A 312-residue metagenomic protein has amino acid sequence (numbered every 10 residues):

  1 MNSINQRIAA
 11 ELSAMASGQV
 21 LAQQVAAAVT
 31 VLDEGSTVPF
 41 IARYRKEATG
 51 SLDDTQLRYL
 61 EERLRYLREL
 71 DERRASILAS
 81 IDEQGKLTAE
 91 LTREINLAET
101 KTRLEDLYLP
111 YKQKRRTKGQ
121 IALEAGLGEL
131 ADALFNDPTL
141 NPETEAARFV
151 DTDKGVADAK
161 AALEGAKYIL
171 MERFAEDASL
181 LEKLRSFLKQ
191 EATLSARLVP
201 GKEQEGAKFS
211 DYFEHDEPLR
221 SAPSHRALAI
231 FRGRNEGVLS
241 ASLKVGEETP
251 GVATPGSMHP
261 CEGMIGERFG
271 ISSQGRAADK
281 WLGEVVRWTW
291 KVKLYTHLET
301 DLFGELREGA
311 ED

Functional and structural regions predicted by a protein language model:
M1-A26, D33: Generic start-of-chain signal for non-secretory N-termini
N5-A9, V38, E143: An amphipathic alpha-helix signature
I8-E11, K46-G50, R65, E90-L91: Short hydrophobic/aromatic-rich motifs at helix boundaries and adjacent loops
A9-S17, A42, K46, A122: Residue-level preference for well-ordered alpha-helical positions
A22-V25, V29-T55: N-terminal cofactor/phosphate-binding cores enriched in small/glycine residues, especially glycine-rich loops such as
A26-V29, L60-R65: A ubiquitous short alpha-helical element
F40, D53-Y59, Y66-D312: Duplex nucleic acid-engaging cores and interfaces of nucleic-acid transaction enzymes
